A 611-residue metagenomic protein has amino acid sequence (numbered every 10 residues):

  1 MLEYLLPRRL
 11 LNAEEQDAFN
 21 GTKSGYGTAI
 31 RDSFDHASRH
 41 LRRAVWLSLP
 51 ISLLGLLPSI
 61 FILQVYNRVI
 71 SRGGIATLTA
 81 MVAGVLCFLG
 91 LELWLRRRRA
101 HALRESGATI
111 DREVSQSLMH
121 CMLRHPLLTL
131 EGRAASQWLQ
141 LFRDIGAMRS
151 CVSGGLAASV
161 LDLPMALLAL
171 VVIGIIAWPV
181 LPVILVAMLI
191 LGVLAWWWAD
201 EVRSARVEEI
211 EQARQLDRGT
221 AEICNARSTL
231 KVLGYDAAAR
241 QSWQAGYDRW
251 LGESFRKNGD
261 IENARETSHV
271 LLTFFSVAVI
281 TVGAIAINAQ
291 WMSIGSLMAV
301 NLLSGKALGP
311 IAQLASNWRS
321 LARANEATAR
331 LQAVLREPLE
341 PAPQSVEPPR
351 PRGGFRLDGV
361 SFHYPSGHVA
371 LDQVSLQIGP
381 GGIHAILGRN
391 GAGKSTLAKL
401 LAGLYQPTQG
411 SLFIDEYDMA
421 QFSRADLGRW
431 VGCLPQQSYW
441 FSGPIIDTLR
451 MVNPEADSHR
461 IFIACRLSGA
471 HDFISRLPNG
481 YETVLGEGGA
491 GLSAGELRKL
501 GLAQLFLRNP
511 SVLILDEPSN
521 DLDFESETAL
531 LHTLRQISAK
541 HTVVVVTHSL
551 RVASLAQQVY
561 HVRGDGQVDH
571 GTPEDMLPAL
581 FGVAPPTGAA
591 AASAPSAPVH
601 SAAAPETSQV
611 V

Functional and structural regions predicted by a protein language model:
M1-L57, S71, I75-T77, R99 (+7 more regions): Membrane-integrated ABC transporters
L41-R98, A102, G174-P179, W291-I294: Transmembrane helix-loop-helix hairpins at lipid-water interfaces of multipass membrane proteins, especially the type-1
S48, M81-L91, A158-E208, T281-M292 (+1 more regions): Transmembrane helices of ABC transporter permease
I62, C121-L168, N225: Juxtamembrane loop-to-helix connectors within ABC transporter transmembrane domains
Q116, H120-Q137, E208-G259, T328 (+1 more regions): Loop segments that connect adjacent transmembrane helices in multi-pass transporters
L216, V232-Y235, G259, A307-V334: Cytosolic ends of transmembrane helices, especially the final helix of ABC transmembrane type-1 domains
A402: Helix-to-loop junction immediately C-terminal to a conserved catalytic motif
I446-E487, K540, G582: ABC ATPase nucleotide-binding domain helical subdomain, centered on the C-loop/LSGGQ "ABC signature"
